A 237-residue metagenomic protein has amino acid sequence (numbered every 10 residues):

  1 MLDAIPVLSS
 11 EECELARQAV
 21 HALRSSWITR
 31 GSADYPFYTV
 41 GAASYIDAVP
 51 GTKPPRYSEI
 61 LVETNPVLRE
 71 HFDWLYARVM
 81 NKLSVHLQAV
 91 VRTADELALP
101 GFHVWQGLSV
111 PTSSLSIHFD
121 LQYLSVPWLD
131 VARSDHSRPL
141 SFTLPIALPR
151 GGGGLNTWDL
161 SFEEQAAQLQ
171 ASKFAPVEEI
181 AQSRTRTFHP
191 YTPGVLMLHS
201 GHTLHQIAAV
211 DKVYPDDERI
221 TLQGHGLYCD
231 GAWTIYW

Functional and structural regions predicted by a protein language model:
M1-P66, E70: N-terminal auxiliary "cap/dimerization" subdomain that precedes the catalytic jelly-roll/cupin core of mononuclear
L8, H103-Q106, F119-L121, L144-L148 (+3 more regions): Short, flexible loop/turn elements at secondary-structure junctions
E12-C13, V20, S25, H71 (+4 more regions): Localized chelating/binding microdomains that coordinate divalent metal ions or stabilize phosphate-bearing
V49-T112, V126-S134: Signature of the catalytic double-stranded beta-helix
A94, H136, Y214-D216: Solvent-exposed loop and beta-edge segments used for protein-protein assembly and interaction
L97-L99, S137-T143, G152, L204 (+1 more regions): Extracellular structured ligand-interaction cores
V110-P190, T234: Catalytic core of non-heme Fe(II) oxygenases with the double-stranded beta-helix
L169-W237: Catalytic core of Fe(II)/2-oxoglutarate
